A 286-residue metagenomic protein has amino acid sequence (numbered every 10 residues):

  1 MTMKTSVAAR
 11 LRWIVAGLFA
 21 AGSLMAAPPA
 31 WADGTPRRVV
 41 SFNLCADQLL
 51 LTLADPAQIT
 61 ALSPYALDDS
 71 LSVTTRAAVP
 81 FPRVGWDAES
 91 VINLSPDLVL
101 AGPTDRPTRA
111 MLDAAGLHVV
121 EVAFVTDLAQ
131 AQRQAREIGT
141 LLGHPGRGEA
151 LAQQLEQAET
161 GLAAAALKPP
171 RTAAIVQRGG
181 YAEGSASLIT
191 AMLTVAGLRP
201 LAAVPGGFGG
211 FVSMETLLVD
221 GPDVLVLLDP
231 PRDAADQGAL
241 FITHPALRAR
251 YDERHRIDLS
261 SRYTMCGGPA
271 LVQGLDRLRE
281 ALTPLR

Functional and structural regions predicted by a protein language model:
T2-L18: Bacterial N-terminal signal peptides that target proteins for export
R37-L50, G146-L198: Basic- and aromatic-lined ligand-binding clefts that recognize polyanionic substrates
R37-L94, L98-T104, L201: A short, structured surface patch at a secondary-structure boundary
R37-R38, Q130-T140, E149, D229-R286: Structured C-terminal subdomain patch of bacterial secreted/periplasmic proteins
Y65-S70, A77, E183-G210: Alpha-helical, coiled-coil/dimerization segments enriched in small aliphatic residues
A88-P96, A115, V212-G221: Short helices/loops that flank or line small-molecule/ion binding pockets
F124-E137, T172-A191, A234-D236: Extracytoplasmic ligand-binding site segments that recognize negatively charged/polar headgroups
